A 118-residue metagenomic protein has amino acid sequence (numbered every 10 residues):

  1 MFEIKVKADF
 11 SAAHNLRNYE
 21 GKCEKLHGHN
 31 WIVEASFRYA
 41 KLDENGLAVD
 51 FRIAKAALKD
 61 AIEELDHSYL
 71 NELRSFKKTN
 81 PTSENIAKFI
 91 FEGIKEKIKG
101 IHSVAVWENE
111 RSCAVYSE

Functional and structural regions predicted by a protein language model:
M1-E118: Charge-rich, low-complexity N-terminal segments
